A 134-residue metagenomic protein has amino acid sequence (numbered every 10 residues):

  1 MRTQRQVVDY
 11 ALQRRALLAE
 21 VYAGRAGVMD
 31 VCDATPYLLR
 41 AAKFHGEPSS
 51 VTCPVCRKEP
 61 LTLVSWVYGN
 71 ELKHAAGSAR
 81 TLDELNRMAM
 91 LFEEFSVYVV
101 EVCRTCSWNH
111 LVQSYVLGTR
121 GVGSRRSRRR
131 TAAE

Functional and structural regions predicted by a protein language model:
M1-P36: N-terminal alpha-helical interaction blocks
M1-R15, A42-T52, E59-V64: Interaction interfaces in information-processing and related assembly proteins
R2-V8, Q113-E134: C-terminal/domain-terminus segments
P36-S50, L91-V97: Short, flexible, mixed-charge glycine/proline-rich loop motifs that serve as phosphate/nucleic-acid-contacting
S50-V51, R57-E93: Short recognition patches in nucleic-acid-associated and regulatory proteins
C53-C56, C103-C106: Short cysteine-rich clusters marking metal-coordination/redox-active sites
E59-L63, N109-Y115: Short, non-ligating residues that shape and space the ligands of small metal-coordination modules and catalytic
L82-V97, R104, N109-Q113: Short metal-binding segments enriched for Cys and/or His
